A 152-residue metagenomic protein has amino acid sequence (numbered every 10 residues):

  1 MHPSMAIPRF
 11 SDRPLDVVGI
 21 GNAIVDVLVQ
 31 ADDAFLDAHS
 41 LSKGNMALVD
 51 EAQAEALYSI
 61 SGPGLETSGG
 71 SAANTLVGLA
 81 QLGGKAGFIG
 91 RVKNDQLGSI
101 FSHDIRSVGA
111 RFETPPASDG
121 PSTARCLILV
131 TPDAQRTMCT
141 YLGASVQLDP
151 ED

Functional and structural regions predicted by a protein language model:
H2-I89, S99: Glycine-rich phosphate/adenosyl-contacting loop at the front of the ribokinase-like
L15, T123-C126: Change "...and in nucleic-acid phosphodiester-cleaving endonucleases..." to "...and in nucleic-acid processing enzymes
I20-G21, I89-R91, V130-P132, C139: Short hydrophobic segments within beta-strands
L36-D37, I105-S107, T131-D133: Short, hinge-like loop/turn segments at secondary-structure boundaries
T67-N74, L97, D119-S122, S145-E151: Short secondary-structure boundary/capping elements
N94, G98-S107: Short, electropositive alpha-helical surface patch
D104-P121: A glycine-rich helix N-cap at a beta->alpha junction
E113-A117, I128-D152: Conserved phosphate-binding/catalytic loop of the ribokinase/pfkB sugar-kinase fold
